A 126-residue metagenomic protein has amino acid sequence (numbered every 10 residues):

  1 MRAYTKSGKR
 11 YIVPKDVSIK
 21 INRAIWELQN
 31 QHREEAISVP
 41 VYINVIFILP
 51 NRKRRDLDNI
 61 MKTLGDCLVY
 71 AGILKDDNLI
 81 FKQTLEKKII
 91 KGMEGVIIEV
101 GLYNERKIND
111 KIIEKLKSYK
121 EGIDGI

Functional and structural regions predicted by a protein language model:
M1-I126: Acidic, proline/glycine-enriched N-terminal capping motif
